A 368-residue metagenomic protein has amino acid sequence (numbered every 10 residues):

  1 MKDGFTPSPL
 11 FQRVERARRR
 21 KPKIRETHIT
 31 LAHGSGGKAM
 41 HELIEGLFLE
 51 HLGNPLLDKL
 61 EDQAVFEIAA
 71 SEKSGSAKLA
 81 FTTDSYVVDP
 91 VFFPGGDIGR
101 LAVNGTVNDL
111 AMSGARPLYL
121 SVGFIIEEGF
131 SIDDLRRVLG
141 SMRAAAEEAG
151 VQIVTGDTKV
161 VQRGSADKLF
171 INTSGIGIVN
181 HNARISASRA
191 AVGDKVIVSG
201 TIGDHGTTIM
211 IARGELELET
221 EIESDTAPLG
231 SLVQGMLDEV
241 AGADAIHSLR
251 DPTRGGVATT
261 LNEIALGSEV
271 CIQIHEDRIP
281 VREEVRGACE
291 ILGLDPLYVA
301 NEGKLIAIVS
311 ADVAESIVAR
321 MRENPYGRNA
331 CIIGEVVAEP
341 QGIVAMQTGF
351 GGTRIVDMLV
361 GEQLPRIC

Functional and structural regions predicted by a protein language model:
M1-C368: Helix-biased detector of long, well-ordered alpha-helical tracts
